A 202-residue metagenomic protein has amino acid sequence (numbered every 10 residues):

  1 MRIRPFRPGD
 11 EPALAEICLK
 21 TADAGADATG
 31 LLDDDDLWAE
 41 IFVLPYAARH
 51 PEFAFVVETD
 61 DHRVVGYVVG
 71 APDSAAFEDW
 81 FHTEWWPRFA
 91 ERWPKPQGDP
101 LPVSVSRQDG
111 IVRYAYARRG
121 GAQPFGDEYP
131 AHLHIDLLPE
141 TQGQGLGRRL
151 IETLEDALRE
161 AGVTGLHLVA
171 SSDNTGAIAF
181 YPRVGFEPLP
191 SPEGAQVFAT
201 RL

Functional and structural regions predicted by a protein language model:
R2-E16: A short beta-loop-alpha structural element at the N-terminal edge of CoA-dependent acyl/N-acetyltransferase catalytic
A22-F42, H82-E91: Conserved GNAT-fold acetyl-CoA-binding loop/helix
L31-A54, T59: Active-site rim helix/loop that mediates acceptor-substrate recognition in acyltransferases
V56, R63-P72: Conserved beta-strand in the GNAT
A75, H167-A170, P182-T200: Conserved catalytic-core motifs of GNAT/GCN5-like acyltransferases
A75-H134: Conserved acyl-donor/pantetheine-binding loop and adjacent beta-alpha core of acyl/acetyltransferases and related
A131, L158-S171: Conserved GNAT acetyl-CoA-binding A-motif
H134-L137, G143-A157, A179-R183: Conserved acetyl-CoA-binding loop-helix of GNAT-fold acetyltransferases
